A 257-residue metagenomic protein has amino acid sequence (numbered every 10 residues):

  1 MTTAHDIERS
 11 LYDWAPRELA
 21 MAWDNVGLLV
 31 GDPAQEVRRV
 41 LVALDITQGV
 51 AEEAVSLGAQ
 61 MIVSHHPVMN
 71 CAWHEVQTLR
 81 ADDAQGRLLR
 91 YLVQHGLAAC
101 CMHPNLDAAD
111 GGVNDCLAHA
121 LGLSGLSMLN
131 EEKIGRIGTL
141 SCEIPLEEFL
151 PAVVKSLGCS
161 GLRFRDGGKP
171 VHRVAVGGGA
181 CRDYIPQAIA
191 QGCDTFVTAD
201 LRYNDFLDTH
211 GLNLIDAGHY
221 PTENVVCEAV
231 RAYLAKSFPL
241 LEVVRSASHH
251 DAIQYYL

Functional and structural regions predicted by a protein language model:
M1-L257: Active-site catalytic microenvironments in core metabolic enzymes, especially phosphate/sugar-handling
